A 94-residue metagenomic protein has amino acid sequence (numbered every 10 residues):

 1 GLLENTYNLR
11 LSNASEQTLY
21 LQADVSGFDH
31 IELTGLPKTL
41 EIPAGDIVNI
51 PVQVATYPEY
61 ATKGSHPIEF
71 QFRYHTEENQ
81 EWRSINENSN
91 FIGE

Functional and structural regions predicted by a protein language model:
G1-Y7, S89-E94: Transition segment at domain starts
L2-Y7, V48-N49, K63-I68: Short, solvent-exposed loop/turn segments enriched in Ser/Thr/Gly
T6-S12, Q53-A55: Short edge beta-strand/loop segments characteristic of extracellular beta-sandwich folds
R10-S15, Y74: Asparagine-centered strand-capping/turn motif at beta-strand->loop junctions
E16-H30: Short acidic, flexible loop segments centered on an aromatic residue
G27-P37, E77-E81: Short aromatic-acidic-glycine turn motif
I31-E59: Intrinsically disordered, low-complexity Pro/Gly/Ser/Thr-rich segments with frequent PxxP/GP/PP motifs and embedded
T56-E94: Terminal connector regions
